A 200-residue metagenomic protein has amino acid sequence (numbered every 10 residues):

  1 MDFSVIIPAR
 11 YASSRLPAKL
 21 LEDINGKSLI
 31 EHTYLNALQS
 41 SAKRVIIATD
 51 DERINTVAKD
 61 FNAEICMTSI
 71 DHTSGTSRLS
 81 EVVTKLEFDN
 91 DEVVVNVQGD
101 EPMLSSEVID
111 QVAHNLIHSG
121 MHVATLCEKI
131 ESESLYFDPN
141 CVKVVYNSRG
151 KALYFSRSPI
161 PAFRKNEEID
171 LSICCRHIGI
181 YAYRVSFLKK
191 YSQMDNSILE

Functional and structural regions predicted by a protein language model:
D2-T49: N-terminal glycine-rich phosphate-binding loop and ensuing alpha1 helix
V5, V45-I47, V94, A124 (+1 more regions): Hydrophobic/aromatic residues located in beta-strands of well-ordered beta-sheets within soluble catalytic
R15, M103, A182: Short aromatic/basic micro-patch
A42, N90-D91, S119-H122: Short, high-confidence coil segments that cap the C-terminus of an alpha-helix and link into the following beta-strand
I46, E52-V97, E101-H114: Short phosphate-binding loop-to-helix
S106-M194: Conserved core of the sugar-phosphate nucleotidyltransferase
D195-E200: Donor nucleotide-sugar recognition loop
